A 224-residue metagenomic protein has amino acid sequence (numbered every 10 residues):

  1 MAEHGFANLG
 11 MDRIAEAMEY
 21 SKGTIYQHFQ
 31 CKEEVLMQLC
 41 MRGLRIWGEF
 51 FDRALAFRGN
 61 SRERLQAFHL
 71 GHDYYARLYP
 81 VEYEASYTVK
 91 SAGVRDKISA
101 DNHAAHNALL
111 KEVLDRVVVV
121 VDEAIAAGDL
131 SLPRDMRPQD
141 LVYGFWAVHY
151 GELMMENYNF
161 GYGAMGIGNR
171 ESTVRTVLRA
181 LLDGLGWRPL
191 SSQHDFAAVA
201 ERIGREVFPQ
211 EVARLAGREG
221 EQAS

Functional and structural regions predicted by a protein language model:
M1-A2, G48, D52, D73-R77 (+4 more regions): Short amphipathic alpha-helical interface segments enriched in basic and hydrophobic/aromatic residues, used as
E3, A17, E34-F57, A67-Y74 (+4 more regions): Alpha-helical structural segments
E3-A7, R58, Y79, A127: Short coil/turn segments at alpha/beta junctions that flank glycine-rich nucleotide-binding fingerprints
H4-E34, Q38: Helix-turn-helix
A54, R58, K90-K97, E156-F160: Secondary-structure edge/capping motif, primarily at the C-terminal ends of alpha-helices and the immediately following
R62-E84, D115, Q139, Y143 (+2 more regions): Amphipathic alpha-helical segments that line or abut small-molecule/effector binding pockets and mediate allosteric
L78-V119, D129-V142, G163-I167: Short secondary-structure transition hinges
D115, V119-A127, Y143, G151-S224: C-terminal peripheral helix-coil segments that are non-catalytic and often amphipathic
